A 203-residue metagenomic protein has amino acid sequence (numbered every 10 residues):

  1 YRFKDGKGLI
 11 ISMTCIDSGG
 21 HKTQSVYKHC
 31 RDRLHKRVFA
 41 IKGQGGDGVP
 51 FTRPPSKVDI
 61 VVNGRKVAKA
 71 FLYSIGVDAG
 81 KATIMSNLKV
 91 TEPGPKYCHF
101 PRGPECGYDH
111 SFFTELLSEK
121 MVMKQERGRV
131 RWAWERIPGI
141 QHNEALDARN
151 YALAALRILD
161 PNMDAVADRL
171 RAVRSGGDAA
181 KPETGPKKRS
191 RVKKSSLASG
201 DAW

Functional and structural regions predicted by a protein language model:
Y1-R129, A172-V173, G177-W203: Mg2+-dependent endonuclease catalytic cores in nucleic-acid-processing enzymes, primarily RNase H-like
L34-Q44, H142-A179: C-terminal, active-site-flanking charged/polar segments
F113-P161: Extracellular low-complexity, Gly/Ser/Thr-rich intrinsically disordered linkers and protease-sensitive activation/hinge
